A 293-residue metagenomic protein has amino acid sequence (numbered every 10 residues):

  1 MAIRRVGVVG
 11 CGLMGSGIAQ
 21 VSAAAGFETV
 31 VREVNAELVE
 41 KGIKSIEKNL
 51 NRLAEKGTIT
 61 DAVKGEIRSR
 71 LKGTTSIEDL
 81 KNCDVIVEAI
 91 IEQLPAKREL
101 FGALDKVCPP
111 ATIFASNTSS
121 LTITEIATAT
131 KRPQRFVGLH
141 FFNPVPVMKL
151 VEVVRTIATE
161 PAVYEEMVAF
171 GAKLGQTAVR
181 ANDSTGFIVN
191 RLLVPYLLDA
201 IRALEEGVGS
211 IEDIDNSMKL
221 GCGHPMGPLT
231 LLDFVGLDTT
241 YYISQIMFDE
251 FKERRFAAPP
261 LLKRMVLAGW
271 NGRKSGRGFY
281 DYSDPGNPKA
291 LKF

Functional and structural regions predicted by a protein language model:
M1-R52, K56, V107: NAD(P)+-binding Rossmann beta1-loop-alpha1 motif at the extreme N-terminus of oxidoreductases
V9, R32, I67, T74 (+4 more regions): Structural motif
V31-K64, V153-Y164, A178, T185-L193: Rossmann-like dinucleotide-binding cores of NAD(P)H-dependent redox enzymes
E37-L38, R52-I113, L121: Rossmann-like NAD(P)-binding element
I113-D183, F187-R191: Rossmann-fold dinucleotide-binding core
A172-D183, E205-E206, I211-F293: NAD(P)-dependent Rossmann-like dehydrogenase/reductase catalytic/cofactor-binding core
